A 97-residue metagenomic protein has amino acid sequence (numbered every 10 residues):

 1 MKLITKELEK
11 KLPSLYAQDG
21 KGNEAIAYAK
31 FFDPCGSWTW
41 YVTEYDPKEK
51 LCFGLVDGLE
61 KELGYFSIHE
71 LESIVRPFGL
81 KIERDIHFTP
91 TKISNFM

Functional and structural regions predicted by a protein language model:
M1-M97: Catalytic phosphate/metal-binding cores of nucleic-acid and nucleotide-processing enzymes, i.e., regions that mediate
